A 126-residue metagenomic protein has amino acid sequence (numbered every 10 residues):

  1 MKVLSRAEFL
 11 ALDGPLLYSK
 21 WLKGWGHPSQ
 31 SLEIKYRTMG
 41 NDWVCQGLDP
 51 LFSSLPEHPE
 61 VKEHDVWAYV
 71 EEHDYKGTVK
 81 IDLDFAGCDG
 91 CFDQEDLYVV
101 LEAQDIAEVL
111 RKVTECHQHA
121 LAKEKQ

Functional and structural regions predicted by a protein language model:
M1-L10: Mixed-charge, Lys/Arg-rich low-complexity intrinsically disordered regions
P15-K20: Short hydrophobic/aromatic-rich beta-strand motifs
W25-C45: Short beta-strand-centered aromatic/proline hotspots
L48-Q126: Low-complexity intrinsically disordered segments
